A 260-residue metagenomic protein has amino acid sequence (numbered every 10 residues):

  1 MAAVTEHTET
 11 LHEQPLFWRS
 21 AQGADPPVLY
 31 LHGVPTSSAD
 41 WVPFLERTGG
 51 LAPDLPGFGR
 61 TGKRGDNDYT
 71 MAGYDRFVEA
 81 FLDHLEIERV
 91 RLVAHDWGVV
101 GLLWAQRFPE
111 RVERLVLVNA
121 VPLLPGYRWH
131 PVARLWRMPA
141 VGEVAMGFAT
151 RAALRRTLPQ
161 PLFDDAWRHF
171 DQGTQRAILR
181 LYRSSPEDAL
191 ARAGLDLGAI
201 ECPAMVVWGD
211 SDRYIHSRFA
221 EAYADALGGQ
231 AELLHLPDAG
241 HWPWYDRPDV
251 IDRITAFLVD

Functional and structural regions predicted by a protein language model:
H12-S20: A short loop-to-beta-strand scaffold at the N-terminal edge of the catalytic core in hydrolase folds
S20-R60: Conserved HGGG/HGGXW glycine-rich cap/lid loop of the alpha/beta-hydrolase fold
S38-P43, R60-K63, L102, P125-G126 (+3 more regions): Short N-terminal helix/helix-N-cap motif within the alpha/beta-hydrolase-1
A52-V93, W97: Active-site loop/oxyanion-hole signature of alpha/beta-hydrolase fold enzymes
Q106, R114-E143: Flexible "cap/lid" loop of the alpha/beta hydrolase fold
G126, M146-G198: Conserved alpha/beta-hydrolase catalytic His-Asp/Glu region
T174-D225, H235: Conserved serine/cysteine hydrolase catalytic core
A239-P248: Catalytic histidine-centered segment of alpha/beta-hydrolase-like enzymes
